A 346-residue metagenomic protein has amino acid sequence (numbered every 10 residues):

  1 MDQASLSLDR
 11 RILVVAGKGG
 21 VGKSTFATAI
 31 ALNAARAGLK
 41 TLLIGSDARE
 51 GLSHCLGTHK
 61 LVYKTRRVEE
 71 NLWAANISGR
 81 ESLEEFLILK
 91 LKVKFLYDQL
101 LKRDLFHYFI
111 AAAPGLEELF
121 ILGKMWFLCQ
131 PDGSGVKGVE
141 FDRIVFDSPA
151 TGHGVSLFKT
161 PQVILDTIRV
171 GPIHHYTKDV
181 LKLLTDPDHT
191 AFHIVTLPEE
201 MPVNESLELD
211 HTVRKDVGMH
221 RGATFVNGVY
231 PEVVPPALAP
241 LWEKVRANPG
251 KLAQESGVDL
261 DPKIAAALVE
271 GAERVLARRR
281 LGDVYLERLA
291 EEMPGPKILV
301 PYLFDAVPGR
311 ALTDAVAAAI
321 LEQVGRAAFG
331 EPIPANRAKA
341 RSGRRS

Functional and structural regions predicted by a protein language model:
A4-S7, V21, T25-A29, R36-A37 (+5 more regions): Conserved catalytic-core segment of NTP-binding enzymes
L13-V14: Short hydrophobic/aromatic beta-strand immediately N-terminal to the Walker A/P-loop
G17: The Walker A (P-loop) glycine that initiates the GxxxxGKT/S ATP-binding motif of P-loop NTPases
N33-K102: N-terminal phosphate/diphosphate-binding loop that engages ATP/GTP or pyrophosphate donors across diverse enzyme folds
R80-E84, Y108-L116, I164-P172: Flexible beta-alpha connector loops of hexameric P-loop NTPases
L87-V93, P236-E243, A311-A319: Short, surface-exposed amphipathic charged segments that create phosphate/polyanion-binding patches used for binding
I88-C129: ATP-hydrolysis module of ASCE/P-loop NTPase motor domains, specifically the Walker B Asp-Glu catalytic pair
K297-L299, L303, V307-S346: C-terminal accessory extensions appended to soluble enzyme cores
